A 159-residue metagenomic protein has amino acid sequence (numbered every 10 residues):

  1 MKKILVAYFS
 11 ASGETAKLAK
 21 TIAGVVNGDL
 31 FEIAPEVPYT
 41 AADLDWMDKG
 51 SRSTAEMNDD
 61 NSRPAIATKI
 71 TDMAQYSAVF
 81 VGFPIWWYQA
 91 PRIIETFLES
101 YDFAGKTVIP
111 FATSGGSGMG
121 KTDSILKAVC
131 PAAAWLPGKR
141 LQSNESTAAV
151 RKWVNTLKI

Functional and structural regions predicted by a protein language model:
M1-A78, Y88-A90, E95, E99 (+1 more regions): N-terminal beta1-alpha1-beta2 submodule of the flavodoxin-like/Rossmannoid cofactor-binding fold
D29, A104, A133-A134: Secondary-structure boundary/capping positions in well-ordered alpha/beta enzyme cores
M73-A74, E99-G105, V129-C130: Short, conserved loop/helix-junction motifs that constitute active-site signature segments in enzyme catalytic cores
F83-P84: Glycine-rich, N-terminal phosphate-binding loop of Rossmann-like dinucleotide-binding domains
I109-E145: Short, glycine-/small-residue-rich phosphate/pyrophosphate-handling segment
